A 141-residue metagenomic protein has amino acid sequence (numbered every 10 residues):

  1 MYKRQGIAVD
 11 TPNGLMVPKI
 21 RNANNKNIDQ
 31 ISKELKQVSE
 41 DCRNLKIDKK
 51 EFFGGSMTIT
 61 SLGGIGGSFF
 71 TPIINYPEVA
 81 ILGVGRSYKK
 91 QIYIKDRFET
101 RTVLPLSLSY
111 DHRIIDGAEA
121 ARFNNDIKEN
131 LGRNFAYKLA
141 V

Functional and structural regions predicted by a protein language model:
K3-V141: C-terminal catalytic/motor cores of large multi-domain enzyme assemblies
